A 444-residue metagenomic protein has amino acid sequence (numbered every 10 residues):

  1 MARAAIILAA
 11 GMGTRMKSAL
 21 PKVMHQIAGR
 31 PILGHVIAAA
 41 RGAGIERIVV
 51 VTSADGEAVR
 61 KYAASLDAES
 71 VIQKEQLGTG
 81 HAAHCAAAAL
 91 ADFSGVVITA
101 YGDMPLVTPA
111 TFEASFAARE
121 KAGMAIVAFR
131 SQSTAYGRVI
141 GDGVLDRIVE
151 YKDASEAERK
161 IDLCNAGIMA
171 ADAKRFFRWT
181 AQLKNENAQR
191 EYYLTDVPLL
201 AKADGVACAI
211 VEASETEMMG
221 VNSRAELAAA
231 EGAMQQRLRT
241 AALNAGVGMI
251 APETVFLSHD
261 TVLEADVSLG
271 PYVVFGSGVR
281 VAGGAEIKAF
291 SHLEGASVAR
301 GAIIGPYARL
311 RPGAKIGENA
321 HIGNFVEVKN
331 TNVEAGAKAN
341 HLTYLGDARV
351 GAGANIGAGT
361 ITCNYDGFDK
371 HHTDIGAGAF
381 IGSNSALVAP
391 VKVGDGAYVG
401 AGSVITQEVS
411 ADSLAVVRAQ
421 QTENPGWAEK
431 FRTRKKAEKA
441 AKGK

Functional and structural regions predicted by a protein language model:
M1-S18: N-terminal nucleotide-binding beta1-loop-alpha1 segment
A2-A4, R30-A117, K436: Conserved N-terminal catalytic core of the sugar/cofactor nucleotidyltransferase
A9, T52, Y101, A128-F129: Short beta-strand/turn micro-motifs composed of small residues that flank or help shape donor/cofactor-binding pockets
I27, A100, A415: Catalytic metal- and UDP-sugar-binding loop of GT-A-like glycosyltransferases, i.e., residues flanking the conserved
E57, L66, V107-A188: Conserved core of the sugar-phosphate nucleotidyltransferase
D162-E264: Conserved alpha/beta core of the MobA/IspD/sugar-nucleotide pyrophosphorylase nucleotidyltransferase superfamily
P252-A320: Acidic, glycine-rich loop-and-beta core segments that form the ion-binding/anion-interacting portion of active sites
I303-K444: Glycine-rich hexapeptide-repeat left-handed beta-helix
